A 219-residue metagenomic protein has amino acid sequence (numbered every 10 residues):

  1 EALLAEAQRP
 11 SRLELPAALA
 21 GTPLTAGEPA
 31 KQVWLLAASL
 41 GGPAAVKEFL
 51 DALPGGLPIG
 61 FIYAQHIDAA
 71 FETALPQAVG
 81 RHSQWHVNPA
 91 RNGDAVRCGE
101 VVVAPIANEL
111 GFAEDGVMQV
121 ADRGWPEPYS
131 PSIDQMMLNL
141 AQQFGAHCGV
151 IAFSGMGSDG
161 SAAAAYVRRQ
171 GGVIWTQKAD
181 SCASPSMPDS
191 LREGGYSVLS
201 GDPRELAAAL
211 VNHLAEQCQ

Functional and structural regions predicted by a protein language model:
E1-Q219: Conserved acid/base catalytic micro-environments in cytosolic active-site loops
